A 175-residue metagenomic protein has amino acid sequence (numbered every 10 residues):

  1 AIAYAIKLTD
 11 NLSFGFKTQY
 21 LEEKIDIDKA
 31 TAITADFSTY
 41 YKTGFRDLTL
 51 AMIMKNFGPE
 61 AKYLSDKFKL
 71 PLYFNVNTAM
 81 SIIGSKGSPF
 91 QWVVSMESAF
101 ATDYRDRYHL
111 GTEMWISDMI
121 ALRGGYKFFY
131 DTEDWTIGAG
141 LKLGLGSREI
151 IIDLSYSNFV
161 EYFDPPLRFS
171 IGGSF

Functional and structural regions predicted by a protein language model:
A1-F175: Outer-membrane beta-barrel porins/channels
